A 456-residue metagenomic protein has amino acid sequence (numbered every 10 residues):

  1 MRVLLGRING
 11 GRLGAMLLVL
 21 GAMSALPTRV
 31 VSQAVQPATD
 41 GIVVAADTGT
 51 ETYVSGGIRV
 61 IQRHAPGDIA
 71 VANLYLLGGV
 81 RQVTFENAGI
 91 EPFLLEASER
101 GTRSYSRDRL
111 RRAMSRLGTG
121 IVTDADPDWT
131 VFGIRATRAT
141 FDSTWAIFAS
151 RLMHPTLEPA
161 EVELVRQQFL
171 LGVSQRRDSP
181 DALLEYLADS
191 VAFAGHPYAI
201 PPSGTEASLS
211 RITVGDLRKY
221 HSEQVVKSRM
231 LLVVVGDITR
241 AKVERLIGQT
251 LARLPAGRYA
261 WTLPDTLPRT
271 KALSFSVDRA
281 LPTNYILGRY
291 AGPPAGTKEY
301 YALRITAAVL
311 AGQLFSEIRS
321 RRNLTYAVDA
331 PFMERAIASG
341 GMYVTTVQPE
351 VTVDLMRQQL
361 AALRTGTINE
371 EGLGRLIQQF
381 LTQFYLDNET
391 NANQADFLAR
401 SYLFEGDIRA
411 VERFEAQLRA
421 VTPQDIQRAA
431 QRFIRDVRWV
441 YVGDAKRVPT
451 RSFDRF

Functional and structural regions predicted by a protein language model:
G14-A25: Bacterial N-terminal signal peptides
S32-V43, V60, L231-G236, M342-Y343 (+1 more regions): C-terminal regions of mature proteins
A34-A38, A194, Y198, P202 (+3 more regions): An aromatic/glycine/proline-enriched structural segment found at the starts of mature extracellular/organellar domains
Q36-A70: N- or domain-start disorder-to-order transition segments that initiate the globular core
N73-R138, D178, P201-P202, V309-L324: M16/MPP (pitrilysin/insulinase) zinc-metallopeptidase core fold and M16-derived inactive scaffolds
V80, L287-R289, A307-T346: A structural supersecondary motif
R100-S104, R135-R166, F332-D387, D454-F456: M16/insulysin-pitrilysin zinc metalloprotease superfamily fold
R176-V226, I247, L281, A327 (+1 more regions): Scaffold signal of the M16-like zinc-metallopeptidase fold and its non-catalytic homologs
